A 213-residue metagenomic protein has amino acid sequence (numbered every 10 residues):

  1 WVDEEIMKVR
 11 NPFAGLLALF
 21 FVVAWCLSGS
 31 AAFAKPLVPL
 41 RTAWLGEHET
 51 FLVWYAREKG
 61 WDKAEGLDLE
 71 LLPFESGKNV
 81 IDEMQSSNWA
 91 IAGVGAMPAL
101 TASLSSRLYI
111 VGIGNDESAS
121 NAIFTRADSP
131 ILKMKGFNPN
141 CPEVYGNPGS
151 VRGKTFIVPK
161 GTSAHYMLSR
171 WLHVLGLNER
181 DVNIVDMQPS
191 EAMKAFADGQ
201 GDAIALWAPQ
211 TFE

Functional and structural regions predicted by a protein language model:
W1-I6: Short, Lys/Arg-enriched N-terminal segments with co-localized hydrophobic residues within the first ~10-30 amino acids
M7-K8, G29-A31: N-terminal compositionally biased, intrinsically disordered segments and leader/signal-like regions
M7-L17: Bacterial N-terminal signal peptides that target proteins for export
L16-G29: Bacterial N-terminal signal peptides
K35-E179, N183-Q188, D202-P209: Short, glycine-/small- and polar/acidic-enriched structural segments that line small-molecule recognition paths
D186, M193-D198, E213: A residue-level marker of the well-folded mature domains of exported/periplasmic proteins
